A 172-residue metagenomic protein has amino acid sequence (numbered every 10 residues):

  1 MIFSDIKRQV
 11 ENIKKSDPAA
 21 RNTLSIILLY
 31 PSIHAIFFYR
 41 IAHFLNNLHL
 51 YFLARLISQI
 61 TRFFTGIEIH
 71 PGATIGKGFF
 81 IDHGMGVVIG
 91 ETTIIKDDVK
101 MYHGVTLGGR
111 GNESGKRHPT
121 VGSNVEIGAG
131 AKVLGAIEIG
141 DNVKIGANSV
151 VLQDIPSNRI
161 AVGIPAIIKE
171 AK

Functional and structural regions predicted by a protein language model:
M1-T65: Terminal amphipathic alpha-helical/low-complexity segments used for targeting or macromolecular assembly
T65, H70-P71, G76-K77, D82-E91 (+10 more regions): Left-handed beta-helix
S114: Catalytic-pocket segment enriched in acidic/His residues
